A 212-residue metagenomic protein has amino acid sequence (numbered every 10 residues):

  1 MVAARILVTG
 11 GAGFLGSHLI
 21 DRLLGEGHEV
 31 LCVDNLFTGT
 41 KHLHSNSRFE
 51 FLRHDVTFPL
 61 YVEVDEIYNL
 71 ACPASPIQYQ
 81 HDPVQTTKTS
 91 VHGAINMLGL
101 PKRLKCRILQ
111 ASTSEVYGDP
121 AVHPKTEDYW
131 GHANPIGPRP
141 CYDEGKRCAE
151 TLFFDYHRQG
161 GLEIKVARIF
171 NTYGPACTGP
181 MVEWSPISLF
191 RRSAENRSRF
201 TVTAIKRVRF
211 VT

Functional and structural regions predicted by a protein language model:
M1-P175, R192: N-terminal Rossmann-like NAD(P)+-binding domain of SDR-like oxidoreductases, especially those catalyzing
C141-E144, L152, K165-V166, C177-F190 (+1 more regions): Substrate-positioning beta->alpha
E195: Hanks-type protein kinase catalytic core
